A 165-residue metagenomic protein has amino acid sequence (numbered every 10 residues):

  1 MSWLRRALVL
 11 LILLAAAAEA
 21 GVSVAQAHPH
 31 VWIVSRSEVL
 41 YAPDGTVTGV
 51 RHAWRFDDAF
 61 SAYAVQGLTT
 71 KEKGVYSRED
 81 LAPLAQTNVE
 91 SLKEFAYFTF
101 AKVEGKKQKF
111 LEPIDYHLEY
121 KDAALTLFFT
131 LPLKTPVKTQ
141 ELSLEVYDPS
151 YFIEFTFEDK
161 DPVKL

Functional and structural regions predicted by a protein language model:
M1-L11: Bacterial N-terminal signal peptides that target proteins for export
A15-V24: C-terminal segment of classical bacterial N-terminal signal peptides
H28-A62: Early extracytoplasmic/domain-onset interaction patches
G49, A62-G67, T139-L144: Short, hydrophobic/aromatic beta-strand segments
W54-F60, G67, L131, D148: A mature extracytoplasmic/lumenal domain signature
L68-R78: Acidic, glycine-anchored loop motifs typical of Ca2+
R78-G105: A glycine-rich, hydrophobic loop/mini-helix early in the fold
F98-L165: Mature, soluble, non-transmembrane domains
